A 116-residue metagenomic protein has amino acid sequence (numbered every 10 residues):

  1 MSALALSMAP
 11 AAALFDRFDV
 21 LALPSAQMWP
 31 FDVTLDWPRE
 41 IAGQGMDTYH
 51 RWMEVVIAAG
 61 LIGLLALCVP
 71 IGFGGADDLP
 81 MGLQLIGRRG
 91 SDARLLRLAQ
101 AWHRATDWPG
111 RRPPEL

Functional and structural regions predicted by a protein language model:
M1-L61, R112-E115: Serine-dependent amide/ester hydrolase catalytic core
R17, L61-L116: Structural helix-boundary/capping segments
